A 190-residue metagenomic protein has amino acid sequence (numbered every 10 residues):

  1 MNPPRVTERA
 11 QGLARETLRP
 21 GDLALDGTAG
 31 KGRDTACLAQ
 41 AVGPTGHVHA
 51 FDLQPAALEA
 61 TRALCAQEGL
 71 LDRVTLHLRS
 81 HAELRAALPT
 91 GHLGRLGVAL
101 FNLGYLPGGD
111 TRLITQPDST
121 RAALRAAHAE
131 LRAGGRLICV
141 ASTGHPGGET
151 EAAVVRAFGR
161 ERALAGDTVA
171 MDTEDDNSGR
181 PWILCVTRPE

Functional and structural regions predicted by a protein language model:
M1-G27, R33-A36, Q40-A41: S-adenosyl-L-methionine
P20-G21, P44-G46, L131-L137: Short glycine-dipeptide loop
H47-D52: Conserved SAM-binding motif I beta-strand of class I
P55-A56: Helix N-cap at the beta1-alpha1 junction of Rossmann-like dinucleotide-binding domains, i.e., the first residues
E59-L93: S-adenosyl-L-methionine
L100-A123: Mobile active-site "lid"/loop adjacent to the S-adenosyl-L-methionine
S119-A133: A short glycine-rich, Lys/Arg-flanked "PGG" loop and its adjoining helix->strand segment in the class I
H145-E190: Class I S-adenosyl-L-methionine
